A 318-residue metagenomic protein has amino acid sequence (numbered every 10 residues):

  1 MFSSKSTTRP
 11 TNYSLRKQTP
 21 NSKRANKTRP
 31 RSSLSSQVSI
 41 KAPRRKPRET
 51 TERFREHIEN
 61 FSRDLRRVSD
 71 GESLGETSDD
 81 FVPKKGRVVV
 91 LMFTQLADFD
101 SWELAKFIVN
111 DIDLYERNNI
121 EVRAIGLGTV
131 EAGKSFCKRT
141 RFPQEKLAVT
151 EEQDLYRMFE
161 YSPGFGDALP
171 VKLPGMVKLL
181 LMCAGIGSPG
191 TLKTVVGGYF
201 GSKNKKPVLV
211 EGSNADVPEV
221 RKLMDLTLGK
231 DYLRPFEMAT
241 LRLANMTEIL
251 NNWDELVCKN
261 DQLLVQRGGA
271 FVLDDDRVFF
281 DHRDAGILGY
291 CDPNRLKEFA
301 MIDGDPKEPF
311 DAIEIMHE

Functional and structural regions predicted by a protein language model:
M1-T28, S32-I40: N-terminal chloroplast transit peptides
N60-V88: A short beta-strand-turn-helix
D80-D111, E121: Short active-site neighborhood of thiol/selenol oxidoreductases, capturing the structured segment around
Q95-F99, V130, I287: Short acidic, S/G/P-rich loop/turn micro-motifs used as interaction or catalytic elements
E103-R141, E151-L155: Structural microenvironment flanking redox-active thiols in thiol-disulfide oxidoreductases
T150-G286: Thiol/selenol-based redox catalytic cores and closely related redox-interacting motifs
G286-P306: A short, polar/charged loop-to-alpha-helix boundary motif
D305-E318: Cysteine/selenocysteine-centered motifs that mediate thiol-based redox chemistry or coordinate metal-sulfur cofactors
